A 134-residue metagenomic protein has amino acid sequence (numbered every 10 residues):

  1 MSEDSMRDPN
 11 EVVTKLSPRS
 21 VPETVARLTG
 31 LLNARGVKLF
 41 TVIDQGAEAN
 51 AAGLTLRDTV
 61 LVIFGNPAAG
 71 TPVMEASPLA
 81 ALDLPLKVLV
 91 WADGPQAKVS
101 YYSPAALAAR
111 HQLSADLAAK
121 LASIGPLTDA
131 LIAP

Functional and structural regions predicted by a protein language model:
S2-G36: Terminal, regulation- and interaction-focused segments at domain boundaries
T24, L28, Q45, A69-G70 (+2 more regions): Amphipathic alpha-helical interface surfaces
L31, F40-L89: Compact, glycine-rich, soluble single-domain proteins
K87-H111: Beta-strand/loop substructures that line and gate deep hydrophobic ligand-binding cavities in soluble
A109-P134: Well-ordered alpha/beta subsegment
